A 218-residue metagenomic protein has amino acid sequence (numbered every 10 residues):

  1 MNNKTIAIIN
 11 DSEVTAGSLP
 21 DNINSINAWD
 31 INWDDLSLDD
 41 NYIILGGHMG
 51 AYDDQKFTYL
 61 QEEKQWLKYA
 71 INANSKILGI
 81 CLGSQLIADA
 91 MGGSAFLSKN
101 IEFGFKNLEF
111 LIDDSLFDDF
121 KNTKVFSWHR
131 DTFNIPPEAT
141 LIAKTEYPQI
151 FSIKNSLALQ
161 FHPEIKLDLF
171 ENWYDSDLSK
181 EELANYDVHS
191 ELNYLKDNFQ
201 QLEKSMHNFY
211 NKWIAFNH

Functional and structural regions predicted by a protein language model:
M1-A73, E181-H218: N-terminal beta1-alpha1 cap of cysteine-dependent amidohydrolase-like domains
S12-E13, H48-G50, Q85, Y147-Q149 (+1 more regions): Short, solvent-exposed loop/turn segments at secondary-structure junctions
G17-S18, D53-Q55, I87-A90, P136-P137 (+1 more regions): Short glycine-/acidic-enriched loop or helix-start segments at secondary-structure transitions that form or flank
N22, T58-E62, A95-F96, A143 (+1 more regions): Glycine-rich, phosphate-binding/catalytic loops in enzymes
L45-I112: Cysteine-nucleophile active-site neighborhood
L111-H218: Amide-donor transfer/coupling interface in amidating biosynthetic enzymes
